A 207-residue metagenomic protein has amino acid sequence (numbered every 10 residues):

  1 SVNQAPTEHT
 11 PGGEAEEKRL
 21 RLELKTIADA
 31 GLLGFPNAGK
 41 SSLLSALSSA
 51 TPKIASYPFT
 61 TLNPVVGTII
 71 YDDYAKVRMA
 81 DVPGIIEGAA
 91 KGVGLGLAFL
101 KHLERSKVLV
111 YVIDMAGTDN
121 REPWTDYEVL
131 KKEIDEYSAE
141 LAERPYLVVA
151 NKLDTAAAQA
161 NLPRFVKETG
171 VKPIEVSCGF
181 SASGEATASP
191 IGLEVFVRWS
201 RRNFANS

Functional and structural regions predicted by a protein language model:
S1, A46, D126-V129, R164 (+2 more regions): Alpha-helical scaffold elements adjacent to nucleotide-binding pockets in ATP/GTP-utilizing enzyme cores
S1-V93, L97-V108, I113: Conserved G1/Walker A P-loop phosphate-binding module
F59, N63, K76-M79, V93-S106 (+5 more regions): Amphipathic alpha-helical transducer elements in NTP-driven molecular machines
I69, L130, V176: Hydrophobic residues at beta-strand termini and immediately following loops that shape nucleotide-binding pockets
E87-G88, R105-V129, E140-L147, L153-Q159 (+1 more regions): Conserved Switch II/interswitch segment of TRAFAC-class P-loop GTPases
E136-L141, E168: Arginine/glycine-rich "motif VI" loop of SF2 helicases in the C-terminal RecA-like domain
L147, D154-S207: Canonical P-loop GTPase G-domain recognition
